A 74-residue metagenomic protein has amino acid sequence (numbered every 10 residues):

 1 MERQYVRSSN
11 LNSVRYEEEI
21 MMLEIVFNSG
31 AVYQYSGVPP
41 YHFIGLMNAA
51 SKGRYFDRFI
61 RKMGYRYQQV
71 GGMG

Functional and structural regions predicted by a protein language model:
M1-G74: Acidic/histidine-enriched, beta-strand-rich ligand/metal-binding domains
